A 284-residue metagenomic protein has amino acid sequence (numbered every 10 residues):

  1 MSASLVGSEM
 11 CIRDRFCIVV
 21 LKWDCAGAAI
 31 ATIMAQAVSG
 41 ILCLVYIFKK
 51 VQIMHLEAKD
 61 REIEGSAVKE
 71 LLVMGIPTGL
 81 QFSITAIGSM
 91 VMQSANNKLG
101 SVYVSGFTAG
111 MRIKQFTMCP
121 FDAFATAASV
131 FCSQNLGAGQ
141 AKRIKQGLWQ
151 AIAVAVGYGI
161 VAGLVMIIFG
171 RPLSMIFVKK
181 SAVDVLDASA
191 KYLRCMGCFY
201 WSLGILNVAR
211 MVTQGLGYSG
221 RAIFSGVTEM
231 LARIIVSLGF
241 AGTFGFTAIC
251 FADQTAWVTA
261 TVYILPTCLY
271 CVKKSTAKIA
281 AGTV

Functional and structural regions predicted by a protein language model:
M1-G7, I12: Single conserved hydrophobic/aromatic residue that forms the stacking wall/gate of nucleotide- or nucleobase-binding
A3, G27, T85-S89, G100 (+4 more regions): Functionally critical, cavity-lining and gating residues within the transmembrane helices of 12-TM secondary
I12, V20-I76, C132-C198, F240-V284: Short alpha-helical transmembrane segments in multi-pass integral membrane proteins
R13, C43, G88, M92 (+7 more regions): Hydrophobic/aromatic residues in alpha-helical transmembrane segments
F16-C25, S83-R112, F116, Q134 (+2 more regions): Helix-terminus/linker motif at the lipid-water interface of multi-pass membrane proteins
A35-S39, C43, I47, G65-A127: Transmembrane helical elements of multi-pass membrane transporters/channels
Q93, G106-G170, L203-S225: Small-residue-rich hydrophobic transmembrane alpha-helices
A232-G239: Transmembrane alpha-helical segments of integral membrane proteins
